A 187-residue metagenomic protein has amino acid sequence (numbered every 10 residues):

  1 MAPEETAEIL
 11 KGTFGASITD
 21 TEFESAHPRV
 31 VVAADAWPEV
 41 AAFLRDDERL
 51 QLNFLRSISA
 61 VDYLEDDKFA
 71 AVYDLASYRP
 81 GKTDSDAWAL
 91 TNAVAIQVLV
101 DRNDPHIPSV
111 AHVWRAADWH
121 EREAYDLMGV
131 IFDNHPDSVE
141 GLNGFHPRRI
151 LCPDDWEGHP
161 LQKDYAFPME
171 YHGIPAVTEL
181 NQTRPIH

Functional and structural regions predicted by a protein language model:
M1-H187: Terminal low-complexity/charged segments
